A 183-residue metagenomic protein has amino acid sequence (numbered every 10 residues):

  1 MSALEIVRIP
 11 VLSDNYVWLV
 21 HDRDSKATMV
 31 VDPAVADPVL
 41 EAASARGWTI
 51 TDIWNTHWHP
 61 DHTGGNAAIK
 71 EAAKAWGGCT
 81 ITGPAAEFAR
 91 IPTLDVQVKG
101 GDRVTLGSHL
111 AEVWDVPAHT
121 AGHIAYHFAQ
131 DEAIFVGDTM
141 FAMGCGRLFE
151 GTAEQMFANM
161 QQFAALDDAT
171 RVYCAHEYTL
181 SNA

Functional and structural regions predicted by a protein language model:
S2-W48, Y126-G137, M143: Conserved beta-strand hairpin/beta-sheet module of binuclear metal-dependent hydrolase folds, prominently
I9, V20, G101-L106, H176: Short acidic-hydrophobic surface loop/beta-edge motif
L12-S13, T28, V35-W114, E132: Active-site HxH/HxHxD metal-binding segment of metal-dependent hydrolases
Y16, P38, T63, I91 (+3 more regions): Conserved protein kinase catalytic core
V20, D32, H57, I69 (+5 more regions): Divalent metal-coordination and catalytic microenvironments
R23-S25, A89-R90, F141-A142, A165-L166: Short glycine-enriched loop/turn motifs at secondary-structure junctions
T120-A183: Metallo-beta-lactamase
